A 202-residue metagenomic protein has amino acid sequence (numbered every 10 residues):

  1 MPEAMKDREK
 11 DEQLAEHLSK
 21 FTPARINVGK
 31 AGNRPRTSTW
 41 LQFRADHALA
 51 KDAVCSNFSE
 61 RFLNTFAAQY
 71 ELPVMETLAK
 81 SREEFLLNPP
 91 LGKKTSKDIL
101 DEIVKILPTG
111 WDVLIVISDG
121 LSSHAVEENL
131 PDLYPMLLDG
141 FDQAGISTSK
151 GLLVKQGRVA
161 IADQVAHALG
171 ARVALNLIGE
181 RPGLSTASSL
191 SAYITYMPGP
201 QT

Functional and structural regions predicted by a protein language model:
M1-K97: Active-site loop/lid in soluble adenylation, ligation, and acyl-transfer enzymes
T65-Y70, P108, G170, A187-S189: A generic structural signal for short, non-catalytic loop/turn and secondary-structure boundary residues
M75-E76, T148-T202: A structural signal for small-residue-enriched, beta-sheet-centric alpha/beta enzyme cores and oligomeric scaffold folds
A79, G120-S122, R181-P182: Short, glycine/serine-rich, charged loops/turns that create anion-binding and catalytic segments at active sites
E84-L86, A125-V126, S185-T186: Short helix/loop capping segments that flank catalytic or ligand/cofactor-binding pockets
P89-L91, E127-D132, L190: "Short basic amphipathic alpha-helical interaction patches in structured regions
T95-I99, Y193-T195: Conserved alpha/beta core surface patches that mediate binding of polyanionic ligands
E102-H167, L175: Internal active-site segments that recognize and position negatively charged phosphoryl groups and nucleotide moieties
